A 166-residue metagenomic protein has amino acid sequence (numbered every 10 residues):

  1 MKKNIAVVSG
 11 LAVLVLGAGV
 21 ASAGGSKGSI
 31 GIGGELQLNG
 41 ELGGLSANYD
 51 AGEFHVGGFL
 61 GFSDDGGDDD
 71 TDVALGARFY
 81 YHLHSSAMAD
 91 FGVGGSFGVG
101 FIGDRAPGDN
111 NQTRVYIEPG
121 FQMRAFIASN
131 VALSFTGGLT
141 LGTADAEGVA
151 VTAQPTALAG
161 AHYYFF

Functional and structural regions predicted by a protein language model:
M1-K27: Cleavable N-terminal export/targeting peptides
L16-A18, F54, T143-A144: A short hydrophobic/aromatic micro-motif that marks alpha-helical segments and, especially, helix-coil
G17-A21, R105-A106, V131, V149: Amphipathic, positively biased hydrophobic alpha-helical segments used for protein targeting and membrane insertion
S26-L45, F62-V73, A87, R105-Q112 (+1 more regions): Solvent-exposed loop/turn segments connecting transmembrane beta-strands in outer-membrane beta-barrel proteins
N48-L133, L158-F166: Gram-negative (and chloroplast) outer-membrane scaffold detector with strong preference for beta-barrel transmembrane
T136-G138: C-terminal binding/interaction regions
